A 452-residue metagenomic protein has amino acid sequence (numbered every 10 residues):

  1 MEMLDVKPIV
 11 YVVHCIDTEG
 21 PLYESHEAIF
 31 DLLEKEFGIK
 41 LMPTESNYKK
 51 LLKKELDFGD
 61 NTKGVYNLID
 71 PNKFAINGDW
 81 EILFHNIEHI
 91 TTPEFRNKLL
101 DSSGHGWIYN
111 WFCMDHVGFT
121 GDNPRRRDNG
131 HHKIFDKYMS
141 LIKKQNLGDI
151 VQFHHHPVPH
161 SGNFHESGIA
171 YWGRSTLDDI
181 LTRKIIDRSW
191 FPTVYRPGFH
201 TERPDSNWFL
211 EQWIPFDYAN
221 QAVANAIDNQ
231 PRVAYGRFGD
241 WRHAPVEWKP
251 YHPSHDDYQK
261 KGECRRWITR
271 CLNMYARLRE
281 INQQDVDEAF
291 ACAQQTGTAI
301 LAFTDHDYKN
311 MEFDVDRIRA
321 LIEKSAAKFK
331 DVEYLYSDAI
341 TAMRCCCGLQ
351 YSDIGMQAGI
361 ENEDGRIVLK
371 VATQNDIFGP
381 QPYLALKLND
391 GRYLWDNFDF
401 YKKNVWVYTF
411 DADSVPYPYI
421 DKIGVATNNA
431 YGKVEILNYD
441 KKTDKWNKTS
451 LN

Functional and structural regions predicted by a protein language model:
E2-D57, I186-G297: Active-site-adjacent pocket scaffolds in enzyme catalytic domains
E2-I142: Active-site beta->alpha N-cap acidic-glycine motif
W107-T201, D205, A302-F303, D338: Metal-dependent polysaccharide deacetylase catalytic core of the NodB/CE4 family, i.e., the active-site-bearing domain
Y218-A222, D285-A289, A293-V368: C-terminal domain-boundary segment and adjacent tail
I367-D376: Aromatic/hydrophobic beta-strand junction motif of beta-rich domains
L394, F400-Y419: Aromatic sugar-binding surface patches on proteins that engage polysaccharides or sugar-phosphate polymers
P416-N438: Short, aromatic- and glycine-rich surface loops/edge beta-strands on solvent-exposed regions
A430-N452: Short beta-strand elements
